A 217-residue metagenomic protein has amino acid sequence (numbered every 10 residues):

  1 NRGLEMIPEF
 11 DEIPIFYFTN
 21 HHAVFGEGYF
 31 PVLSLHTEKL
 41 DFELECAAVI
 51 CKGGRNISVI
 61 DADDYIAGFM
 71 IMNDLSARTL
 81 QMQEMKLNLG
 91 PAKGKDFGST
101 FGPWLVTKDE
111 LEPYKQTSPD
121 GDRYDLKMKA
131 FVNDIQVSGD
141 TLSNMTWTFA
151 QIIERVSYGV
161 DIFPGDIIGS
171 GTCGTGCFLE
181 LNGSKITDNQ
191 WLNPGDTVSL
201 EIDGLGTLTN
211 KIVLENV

Functional and structural regions predicted by a protein language model:
N1-S138, E215: Active-site microenvironments in enzyme catalytic cores
R78-V217: Catalytic-pocket segment enriched in acidic/His residues
